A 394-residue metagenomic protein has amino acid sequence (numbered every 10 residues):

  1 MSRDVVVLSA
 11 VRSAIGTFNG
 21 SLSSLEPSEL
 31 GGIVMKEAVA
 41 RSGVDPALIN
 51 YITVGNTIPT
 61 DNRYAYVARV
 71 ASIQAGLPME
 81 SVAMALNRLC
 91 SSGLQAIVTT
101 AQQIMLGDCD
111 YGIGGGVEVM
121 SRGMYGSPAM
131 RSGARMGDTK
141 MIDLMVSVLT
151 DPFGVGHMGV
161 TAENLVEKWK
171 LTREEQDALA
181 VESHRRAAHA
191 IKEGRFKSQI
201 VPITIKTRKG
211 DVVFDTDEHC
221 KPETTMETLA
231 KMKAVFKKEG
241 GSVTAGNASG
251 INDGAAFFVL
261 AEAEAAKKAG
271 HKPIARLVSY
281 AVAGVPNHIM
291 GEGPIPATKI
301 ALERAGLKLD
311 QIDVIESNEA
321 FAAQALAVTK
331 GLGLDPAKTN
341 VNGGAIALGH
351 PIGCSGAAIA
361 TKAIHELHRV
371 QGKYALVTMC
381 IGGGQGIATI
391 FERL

Functional and structural regions predicted by a protein language model:
M1-L25, E37, T225-E292, P296 (+3 more regions): Condensing-enzyme catalytic core mediating Claisen C-C bond formation in acyl metabolism
M1-T57, D61-A71, A75, T161-R173 (+4 more regions): Conserved active-site "lid/cap" helical segment
R12-S13, S24-I33, R41, E175-K268 (+1 more regions): N-terminal extracellular/periplasmic Venus flytrap/periplasmic-binding protein-like
N56-Y111, P152-M158, E223-G250, G331-I359 (+2 more regions): Conserved catalytic cysteine-centered active-site region of acyl-thioester-dependent Claisen-condensing enzymes
N87-E118, V166-R195, F257-E264, T329 (+2 more regions): Active-site-proximal alpha-helical scaffold in enzymes
D110-N164: Flexible glycine-/small-residue-enriched beta->alpha junction loops that bind anionic phosphate/pyrophosphate groups
T161-E163, Q199, K206-T207, V278-A347: Active-site pocket-lining segment
